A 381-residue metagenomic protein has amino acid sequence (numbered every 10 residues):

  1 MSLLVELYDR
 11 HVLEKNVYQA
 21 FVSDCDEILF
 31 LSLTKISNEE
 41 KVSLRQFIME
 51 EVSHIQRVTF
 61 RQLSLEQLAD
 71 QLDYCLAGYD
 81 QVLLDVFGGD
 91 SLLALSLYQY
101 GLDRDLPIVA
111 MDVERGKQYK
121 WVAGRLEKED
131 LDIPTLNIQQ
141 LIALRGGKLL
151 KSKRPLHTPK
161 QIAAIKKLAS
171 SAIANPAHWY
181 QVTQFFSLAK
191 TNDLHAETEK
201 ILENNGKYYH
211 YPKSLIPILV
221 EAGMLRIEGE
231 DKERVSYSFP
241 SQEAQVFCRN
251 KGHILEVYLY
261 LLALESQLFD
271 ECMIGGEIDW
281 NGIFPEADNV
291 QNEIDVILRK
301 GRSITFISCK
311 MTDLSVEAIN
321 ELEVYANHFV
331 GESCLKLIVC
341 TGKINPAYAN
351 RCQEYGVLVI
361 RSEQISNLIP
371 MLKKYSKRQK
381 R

Functional and structural regions predicted by a protein language model:
M1-Q81, L95-Y260, E265-Q291, S303 (+3 more regions): Long, low-complexity, Lys/Arg-enriched
Y8, F87, E114, D295-I297 (+1 more regions): Anionic group-transfer/hydrolysis microenvironments
Y8-R10, G88, S315-A318: A short linear-motif detector with a strong N-terminal bias
D80-G88: Short N-terminal targeting/anchoring amphipathic segment
A263, V296-L298, T305-D313, L322: Conserved catalytic cores of phosphodiester-cleaving nucleases, focusing on short active-site segments
S315-E332: Basic, amphipathic alpha-helical patches used to engage nucleic acids or provide basic targeting signals, exemplified
